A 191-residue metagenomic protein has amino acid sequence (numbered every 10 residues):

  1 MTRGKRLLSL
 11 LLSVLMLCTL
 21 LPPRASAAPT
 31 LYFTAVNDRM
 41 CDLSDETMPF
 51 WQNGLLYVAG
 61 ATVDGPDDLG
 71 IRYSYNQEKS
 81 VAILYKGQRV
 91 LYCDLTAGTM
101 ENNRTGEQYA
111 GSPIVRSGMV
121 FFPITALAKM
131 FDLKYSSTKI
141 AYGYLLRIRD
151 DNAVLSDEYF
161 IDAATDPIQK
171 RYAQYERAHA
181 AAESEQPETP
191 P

Functional and structural regions predicted by a protein language model:
M1-L11: Bacterial N-terminal signal peptides that target proteins for export
L12-S13, A178: Enrichment for repetitive, rod-forming helical segments
L17-A25: C-terminal segment of classical bacterial N-terminal signal peptides
R24-P191: Primary recognition of N-terminal secretory signal peptides and signal-anchoring hydrophobic helices
